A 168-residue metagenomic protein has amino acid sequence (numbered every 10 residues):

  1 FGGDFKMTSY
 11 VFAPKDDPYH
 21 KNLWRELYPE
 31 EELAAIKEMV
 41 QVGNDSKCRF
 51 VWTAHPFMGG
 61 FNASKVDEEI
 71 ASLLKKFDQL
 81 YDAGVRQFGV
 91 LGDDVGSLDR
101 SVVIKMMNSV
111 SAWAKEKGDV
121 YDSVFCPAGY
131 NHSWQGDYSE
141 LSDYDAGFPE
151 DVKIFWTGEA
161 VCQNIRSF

Functional and structural regions predicted by a protein language model:
F1-K76, D82-R86, K115: Feature activates predominantly on carbohydrate-active enzymes
S9-V11, K47-V51, Q87-G89, V120-V124 (+1 more regions): Structural preference for beta-strand elements that scaffold enzyme active sites
V11-P14, W52-P56, L91-D94, P127 (+1 more regions): Glycine-rich, histidine-containing beta strand-loop boundary motifs that form or position
Y19-W24, N62, G92, S97 (+2 more regions): Generic alpha-helix signal with a bias toward terminal, lower-confidence helices and secondary-structure junctions
E30, V95-F168: Catalytic-core regions of glycoside hydrolase
